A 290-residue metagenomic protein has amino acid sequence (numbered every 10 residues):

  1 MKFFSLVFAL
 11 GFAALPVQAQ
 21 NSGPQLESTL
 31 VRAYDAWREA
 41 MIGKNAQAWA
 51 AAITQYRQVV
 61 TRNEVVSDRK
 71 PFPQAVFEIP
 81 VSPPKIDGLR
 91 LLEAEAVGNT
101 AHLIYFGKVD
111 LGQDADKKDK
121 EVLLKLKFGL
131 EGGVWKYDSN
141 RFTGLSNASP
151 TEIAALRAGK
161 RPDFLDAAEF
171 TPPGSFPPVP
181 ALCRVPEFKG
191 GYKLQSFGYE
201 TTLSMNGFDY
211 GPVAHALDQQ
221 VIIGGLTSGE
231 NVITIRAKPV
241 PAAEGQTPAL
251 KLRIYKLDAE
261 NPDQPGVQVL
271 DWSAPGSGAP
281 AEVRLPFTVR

Functional and structural regions predicted by a protein language model:
M1-R90: Hydrophobic, helix-prone linear segments
Q25-T29, D35-I42, T54-Q58, R62-N63 (+4 more regions): Beta-strand-rich recognition domains
K70-K125: Surface-exposed, charged secondary-structure patches
D87-R90, A216-V221: Short structured motifs
F106, N140, H215: Surface loops and adjacent helix of pleckstrin homology
E200-N206: Change to "...patches in solvent-exposed regions of secreted, membrane-anchored, or virion-exposed structural
D209-H215: Short beta-strand segments within Ig-like beta-sandwich modules, predominantly Fibronectin type-III
I222-T227: Short, flexible loop/turn segments at beta-strand junctions in immunoglobulin-like and fibronectin type III
